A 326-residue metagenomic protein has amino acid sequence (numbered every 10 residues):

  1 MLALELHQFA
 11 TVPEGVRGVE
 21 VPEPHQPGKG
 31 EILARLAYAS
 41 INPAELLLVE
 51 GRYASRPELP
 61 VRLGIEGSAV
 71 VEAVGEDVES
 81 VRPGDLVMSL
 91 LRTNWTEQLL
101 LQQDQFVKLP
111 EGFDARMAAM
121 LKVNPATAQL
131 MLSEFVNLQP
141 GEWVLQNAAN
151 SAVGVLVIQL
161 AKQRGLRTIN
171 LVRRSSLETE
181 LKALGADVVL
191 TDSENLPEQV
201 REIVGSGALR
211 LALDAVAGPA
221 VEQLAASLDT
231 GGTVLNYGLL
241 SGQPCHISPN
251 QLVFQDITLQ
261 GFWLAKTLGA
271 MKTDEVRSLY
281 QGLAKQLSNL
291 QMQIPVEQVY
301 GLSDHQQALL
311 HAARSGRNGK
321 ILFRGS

Functional and structural regions predicted by a protein language model:
P22-S40, E50-T93: Glycine-rich beta-strand-centered segment in the early N-terminal region that forms part of a ligand/cofactor-binding
L86-A148: NAD(P)H dinucleotide-binding glycine-rich loop of Rossmann-like/cofactor-binding domains, especially the beta1-alpha1
A148-A149, V216: NAD(P)H cofactor-binding loop motif with strongest signal on the N-terminal glycine-rich segment
N150, I158: N-terminal Rossmann NAD(P)H-binding glycine-rich loop of SDR-like oxidoreductase domains
K162-A220, D274: Adenosine-nucleotide cofactor-binding segment
P219-Q291, R324-S326: Glycine-rich phosphate-binding loop and adjacent beta-alpha segment of Rossmann(oid) nucleotide-cofactor-binding
L290-V296, Q306-S326: C-terminal capping/lid region of NAD(P)-dependent oxidoreductase domains
